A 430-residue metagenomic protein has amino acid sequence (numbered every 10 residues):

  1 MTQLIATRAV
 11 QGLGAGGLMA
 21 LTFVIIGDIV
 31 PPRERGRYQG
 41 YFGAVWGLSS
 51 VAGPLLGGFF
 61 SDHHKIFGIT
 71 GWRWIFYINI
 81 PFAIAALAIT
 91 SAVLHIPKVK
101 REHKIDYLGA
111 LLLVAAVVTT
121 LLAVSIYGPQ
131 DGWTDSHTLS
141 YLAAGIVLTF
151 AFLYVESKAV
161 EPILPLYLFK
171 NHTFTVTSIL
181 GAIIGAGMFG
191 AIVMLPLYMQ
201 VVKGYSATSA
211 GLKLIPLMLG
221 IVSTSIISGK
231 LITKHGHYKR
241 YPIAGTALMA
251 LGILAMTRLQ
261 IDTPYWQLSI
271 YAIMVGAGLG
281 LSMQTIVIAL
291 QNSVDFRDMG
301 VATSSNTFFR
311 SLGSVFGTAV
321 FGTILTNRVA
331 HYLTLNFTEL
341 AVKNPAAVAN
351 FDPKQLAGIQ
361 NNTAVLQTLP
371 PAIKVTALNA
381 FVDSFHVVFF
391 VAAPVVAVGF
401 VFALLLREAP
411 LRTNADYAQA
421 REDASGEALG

Functional and structural regions predicted by a protein language model:
M1-L108, L219: Helix-loop-helix hairpins in multi-pass membrane proteins, especially solute transporters
Q3-A6, L108, W133-V301, A392 (+4 more regions): Transmembrane core module of solute transporters
Q11, F82-A86, L248-I253, V396-G399: MFS 12-TM fold signature
F23, Q39-L48, A52, L56 (+4 more regions): Small-residue-rich alpha-helical segments with characteristic i,i+4
L55, F59, H63, A92 (+10 more regions): Membrane-interface helix caps of multi-pass small-molecule transporters
H64-G71, A85, A289, R310-R407 (+2 more regions): Hydrophobic transmembrane architecture of multi-pass small-molecule transporters
I80-K98, V114-I126, G145-K158, F400-R407: C-terminal membrane-cytosol helix-exit motif in multi-pass small-molecule transporters
